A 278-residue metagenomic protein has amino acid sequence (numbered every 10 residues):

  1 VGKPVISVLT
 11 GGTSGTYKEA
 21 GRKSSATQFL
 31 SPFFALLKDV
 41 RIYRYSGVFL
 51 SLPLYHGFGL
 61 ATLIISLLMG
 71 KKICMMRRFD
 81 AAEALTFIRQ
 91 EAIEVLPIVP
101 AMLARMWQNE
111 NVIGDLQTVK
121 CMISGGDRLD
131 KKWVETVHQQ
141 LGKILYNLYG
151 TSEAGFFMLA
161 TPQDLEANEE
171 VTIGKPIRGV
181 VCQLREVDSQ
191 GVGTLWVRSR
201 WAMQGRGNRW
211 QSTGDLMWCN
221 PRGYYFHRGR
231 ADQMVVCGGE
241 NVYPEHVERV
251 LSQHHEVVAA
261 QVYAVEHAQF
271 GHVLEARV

Functional and structural regions predicted by a protein language model:
K3-S7, E19-Y43, A104: Conserved structural elements of the adenylate-forming
V8, E94-P97, W107-A167, V181: Gly/Ser/Thr-rich phosphate-binding loop
L30-G47, Y55-V95: Conserved AMP-binding/adenylation subdomain of ANL enzymes
S46-G47, K120, T194: Residues that mark the start of a beta-strand
L96, S199, L216-V278: AMP-binding/adenylate-forming catalytic core of the ANL superfamily
G126, G150, G174, D215 (+2 more regions): Active-site glycine-centered loops adjacent to acidic/histidine catalytic or metal-binding residues that shape
Y146-E153, G174-P176, Y263-V265: Beta-strand->loop->alpha-helix junctions that form or flank phosphate-binding loops in nucleotide-handling enzymes
D188-G205, W210, L216-M217: AMP-binding/adenylate-forming core of the ANL superfamily
